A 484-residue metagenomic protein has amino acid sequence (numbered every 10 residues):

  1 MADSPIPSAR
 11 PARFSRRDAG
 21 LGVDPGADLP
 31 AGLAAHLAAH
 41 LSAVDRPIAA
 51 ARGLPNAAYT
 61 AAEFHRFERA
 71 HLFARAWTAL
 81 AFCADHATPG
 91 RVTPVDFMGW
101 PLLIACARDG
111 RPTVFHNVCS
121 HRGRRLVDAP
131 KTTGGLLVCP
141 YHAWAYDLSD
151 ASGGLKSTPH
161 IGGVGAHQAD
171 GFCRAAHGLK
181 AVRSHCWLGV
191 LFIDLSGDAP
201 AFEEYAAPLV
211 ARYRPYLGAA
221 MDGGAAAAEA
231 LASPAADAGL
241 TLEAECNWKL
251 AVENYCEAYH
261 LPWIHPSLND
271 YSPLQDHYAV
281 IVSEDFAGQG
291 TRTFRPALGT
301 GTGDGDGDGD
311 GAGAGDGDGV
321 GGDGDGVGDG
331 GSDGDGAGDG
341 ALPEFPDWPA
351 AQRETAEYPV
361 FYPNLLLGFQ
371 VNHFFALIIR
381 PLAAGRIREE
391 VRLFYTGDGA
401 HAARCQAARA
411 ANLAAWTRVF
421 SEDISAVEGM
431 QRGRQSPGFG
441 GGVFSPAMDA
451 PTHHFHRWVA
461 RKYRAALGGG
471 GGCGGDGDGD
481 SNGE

Functional and structural regions predicted by a protein language model:
A2-A129, R183-H185: N-terminal pre-ligand scaffold of iron-sulfur
D3-L21, C106, R111, N117 (+3 more regions): C-terminal catalytic domain of Rieske-type non-heme iron oxygenases
G32-A35, A57-A61, H142-A143, G301-T302 (+1 more regions): Short low-complexity stretches enriched in small and charged residues
A74-D85, H160-Q168, Y358-P363: Short Pro/Gly-enriched beta-strand edge/turn motifs at strand-loop
D85-G197, A201-P208: Rieske [2Fe-2S] iron-sulfur-binding domain
G479: Membrane-associated scaffolding surfaces of BAR-superfamily helical dimers
